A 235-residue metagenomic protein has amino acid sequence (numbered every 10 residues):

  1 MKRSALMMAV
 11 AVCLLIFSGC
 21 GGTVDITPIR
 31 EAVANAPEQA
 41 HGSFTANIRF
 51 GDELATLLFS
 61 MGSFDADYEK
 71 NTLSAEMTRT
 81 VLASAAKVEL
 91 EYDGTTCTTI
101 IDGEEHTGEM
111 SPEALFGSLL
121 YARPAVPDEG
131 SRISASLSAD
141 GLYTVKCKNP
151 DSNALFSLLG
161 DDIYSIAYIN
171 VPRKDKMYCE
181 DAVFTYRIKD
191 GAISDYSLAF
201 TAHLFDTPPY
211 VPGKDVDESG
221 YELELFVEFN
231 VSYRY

Functional and structural regions predicted by a protein language model:
M1-M7: Bacterial N-terminal signal peptides that target proteins for export
K2, C13-Y68, T72: N-terminal leader/targeting segments and the immediate start of mature chains
E31-A34, M61-K70, L90, V183-K189 (+1 more regions): Extended lipid/amphipathic-ligand handling interfaces
E38-S43, E69-E76, A139-K146, A192-S197: Short, hydrophobic/aromatic-rich segments at coil-to-beta transitions
T45-A55, T78-L82, T95, D102-E104 (+1 more regions): Hydrophobic lipid-interacting interfaces of membrane-associated proteins
S63-Y121: An acidic-aromatic
I100-S165: Flexible, processing/modification-adjacent segments and terminal tails in exported/periplasmic/extracellular proteins
G141-C147, A154-Y235: Gly/Pro-enriched, hydrophobic low-complexity segments that function as extracytoplasmic propeptides/linkers
